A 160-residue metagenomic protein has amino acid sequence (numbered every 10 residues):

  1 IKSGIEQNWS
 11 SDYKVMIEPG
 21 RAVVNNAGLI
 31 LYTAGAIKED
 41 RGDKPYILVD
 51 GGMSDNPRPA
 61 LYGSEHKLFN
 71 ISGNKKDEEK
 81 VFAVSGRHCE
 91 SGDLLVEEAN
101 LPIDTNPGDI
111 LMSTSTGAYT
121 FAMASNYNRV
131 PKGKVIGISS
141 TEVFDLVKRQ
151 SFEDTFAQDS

Functional and structural regions predicted by a protein language model:
I1-W9: Alpha-helix-loop-beta-strand connector modules within alpha/beta enzyme cores
S11-S160: Charged (often Lys/Glu-rich) extended helix/loop segments that serve as interaction or gating elements
